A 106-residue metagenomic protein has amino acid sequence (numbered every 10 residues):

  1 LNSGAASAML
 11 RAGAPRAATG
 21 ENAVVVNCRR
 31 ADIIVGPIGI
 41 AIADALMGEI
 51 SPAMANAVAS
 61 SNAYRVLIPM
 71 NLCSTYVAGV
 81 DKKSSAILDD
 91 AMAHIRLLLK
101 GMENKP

Functional and structural regions predicted by a protein language model:
L1-A18, T75-G79: N-terminal beta-loop-helix "entrance" segment that forms/cooperates in small-molecule cofactor or anionic ligand
L1-G4, R29, E49, A53 (+2 more regions): Conserved active-site and cofactor/substrate-binding residues in soluble primary-metabolism enzymes
L1-S3, N22, G39-I40, M70-C73: Short, ordered loop/turn segments at secondary-structure junctions
A8, N27, A57: Hydrophobic/aromatic ligand-binding patch that stacks against planar heteroaromatic rings of cofactors or nucleotides
G13-A17, G36, K83-A86: Short, hinge-like loop/turn segments at secondary-structure boundaries
T19-M54: Glycine-rich phosphate-binding loop
S60-R65: A short helix->loop->beta-strand "cap" motif at the edges of active sites that frequently abuts
L67-P106: Short, glycine-/small-residue-rich phosphate/pyrophosphate-handling segment
